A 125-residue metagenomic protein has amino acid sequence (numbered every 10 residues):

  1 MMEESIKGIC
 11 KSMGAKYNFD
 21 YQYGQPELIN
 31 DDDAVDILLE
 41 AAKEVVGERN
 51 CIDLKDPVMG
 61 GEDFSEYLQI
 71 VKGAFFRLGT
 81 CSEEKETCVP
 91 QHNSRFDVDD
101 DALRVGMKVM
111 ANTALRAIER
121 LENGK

Functional and structural regions predicted by a protein language model:
M1-K125: Metal-dependent amide/peptide-bond hydrolase catalytic core, centered on the "pita-bread" metallohydrolase fold
